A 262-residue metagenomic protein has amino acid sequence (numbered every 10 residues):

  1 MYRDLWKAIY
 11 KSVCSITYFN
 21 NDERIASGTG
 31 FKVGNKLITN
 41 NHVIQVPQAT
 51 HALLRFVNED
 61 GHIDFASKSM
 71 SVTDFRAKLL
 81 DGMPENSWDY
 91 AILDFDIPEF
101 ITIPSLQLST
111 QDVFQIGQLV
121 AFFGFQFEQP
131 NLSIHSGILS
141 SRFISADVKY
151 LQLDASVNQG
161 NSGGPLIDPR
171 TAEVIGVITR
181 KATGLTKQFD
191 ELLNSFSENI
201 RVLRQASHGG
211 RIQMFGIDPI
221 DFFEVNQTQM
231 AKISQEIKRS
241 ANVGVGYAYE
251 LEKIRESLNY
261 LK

Functional and structural regions predicted by a protein language model:
W6-N20, V120-F122: A short, Trp-centered hydrophobic/proline-enriched beta-strand micro-motif
V13, K36-N41, V113-Q126, P165-L192 (+4 more regions): Active-site-proximal beta-strands of protease catalytic cores
V13-N35, N40, V245: A conserved glycine-rich beta-strand in the N-terminal activation segment of trypsin-fold
R24-A26, Q159-S162: Short, small/polar residue-rich loop motifs at catalytic or cofactor-binding pockets
K32-G34, D81, S141-F143, D168 (+1 more regions): A residue-level detector for short acidic-glycine micro-motifs
V33-G34, I38-P84, D190-E191: Catalytic-histidine neighborhood of serine endopeptidases, predominantly the chymotrypsin-like S1/PA family
T102-Q152, V157-N161, V177-L192, E198 (+2 more regions): Flexible, gly/ser-rich surface segments that form the specificity/activation loops bordering the active-site cleft
F215-E252, E256: Intrinsically disordered, low-complexity acidic Ser/Thr-rich regulatory segments
